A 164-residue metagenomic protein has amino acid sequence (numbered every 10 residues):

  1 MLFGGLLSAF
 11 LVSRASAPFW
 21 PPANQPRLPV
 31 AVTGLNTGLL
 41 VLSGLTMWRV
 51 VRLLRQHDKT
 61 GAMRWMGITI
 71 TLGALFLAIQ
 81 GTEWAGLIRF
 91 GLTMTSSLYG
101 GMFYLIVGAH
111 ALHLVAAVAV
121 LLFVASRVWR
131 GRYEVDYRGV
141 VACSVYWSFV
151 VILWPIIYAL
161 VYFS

Functional and structural regions predicted by a protein language model:
M1-S164: ...captures the hydrophobic TM-helix bundle architecture rather than a specific catalytic motif, and can also fire on
